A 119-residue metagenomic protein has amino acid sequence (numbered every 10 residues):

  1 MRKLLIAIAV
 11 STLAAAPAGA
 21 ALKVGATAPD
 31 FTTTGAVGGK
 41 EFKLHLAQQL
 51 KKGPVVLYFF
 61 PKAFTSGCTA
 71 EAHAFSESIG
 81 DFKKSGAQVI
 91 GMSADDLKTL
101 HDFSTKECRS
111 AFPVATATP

Functional and structural regions predicted by a protein language model:
M1-L4: Positively charged n-region of N-terminal signal peptides that target proteins for export
A7-A15: Bacterial N-terminal signal peptides
A16-A21: Sec/Tat signal peptide C-region and signal peptidase I cleavage site
T32-P54: A short beta-strand-turn-helix
L46-T69: Short active-site neighborhood of thiol/selenol oxidoreductases, capturing the structured segment around
A63, G67-S110, A117: Structural microenvironment flanking redox-active thiols in thiol-disulfide oxidoreductases
